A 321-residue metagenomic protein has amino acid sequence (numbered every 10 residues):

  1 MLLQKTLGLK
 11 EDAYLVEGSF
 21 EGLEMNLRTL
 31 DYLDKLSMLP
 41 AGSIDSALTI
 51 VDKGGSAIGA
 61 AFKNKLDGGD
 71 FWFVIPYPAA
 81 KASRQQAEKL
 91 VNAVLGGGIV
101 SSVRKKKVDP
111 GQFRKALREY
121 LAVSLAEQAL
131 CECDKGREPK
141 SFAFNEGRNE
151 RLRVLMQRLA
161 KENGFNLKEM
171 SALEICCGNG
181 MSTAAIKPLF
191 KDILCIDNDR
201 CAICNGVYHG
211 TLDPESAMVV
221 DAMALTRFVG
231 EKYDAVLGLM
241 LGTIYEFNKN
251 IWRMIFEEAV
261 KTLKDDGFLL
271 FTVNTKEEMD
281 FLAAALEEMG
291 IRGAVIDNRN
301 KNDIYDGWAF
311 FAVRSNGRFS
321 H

Functional and structural regions predicted by a protein language model:
M1-R148: N-terminal accessory regions of S-adenosyl-L-methionine
A143-K168: Conserved alpha-helix/loop element of class I SAM-dependent methyltransferases that forms part of the SAM/SAH-binding
L167-G178: Conserved class I S-adenosyl-L-methionine
N179-F190: Conserved SAM-binding loop of SAM-dependent methyltransferases across substrates and taxa, primarily the Class I
L212-A224: Conserved SAM-binding strand-loop segment of SAM-dependent methyltransferases
R227-L237: A short acidic, Gly/Pro-enriched loop at the edge of an enzyme's catalytic core that lines a small-molecule cofactor
I251-D265: A short glycine-rich, Lys/Arg-flanked "PGG" loop and its adjoining helix->strand segment in the class I
D266-N274: Conserved beta-strand signature within the Rossmann-like core of class I S-adenosyl-L-methionine
